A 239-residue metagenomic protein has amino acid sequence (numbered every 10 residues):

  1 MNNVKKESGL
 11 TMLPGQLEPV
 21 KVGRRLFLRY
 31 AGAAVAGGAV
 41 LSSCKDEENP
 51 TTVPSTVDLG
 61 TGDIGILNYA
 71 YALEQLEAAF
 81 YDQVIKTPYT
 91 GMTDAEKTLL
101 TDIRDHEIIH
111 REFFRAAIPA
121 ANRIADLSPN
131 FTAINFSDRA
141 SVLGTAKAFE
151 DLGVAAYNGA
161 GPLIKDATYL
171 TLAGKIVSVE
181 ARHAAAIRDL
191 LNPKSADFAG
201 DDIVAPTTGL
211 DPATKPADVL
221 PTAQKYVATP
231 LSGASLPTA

Functional and structural regions predicted by a protein language model:
N2-K21, A31-A33, D46-A239: All-alpha RGS (Regulator of G-protein Signaling) helical domain and cognate RGS-like helical scaffolds
L26-C44: N-terminal export signals
